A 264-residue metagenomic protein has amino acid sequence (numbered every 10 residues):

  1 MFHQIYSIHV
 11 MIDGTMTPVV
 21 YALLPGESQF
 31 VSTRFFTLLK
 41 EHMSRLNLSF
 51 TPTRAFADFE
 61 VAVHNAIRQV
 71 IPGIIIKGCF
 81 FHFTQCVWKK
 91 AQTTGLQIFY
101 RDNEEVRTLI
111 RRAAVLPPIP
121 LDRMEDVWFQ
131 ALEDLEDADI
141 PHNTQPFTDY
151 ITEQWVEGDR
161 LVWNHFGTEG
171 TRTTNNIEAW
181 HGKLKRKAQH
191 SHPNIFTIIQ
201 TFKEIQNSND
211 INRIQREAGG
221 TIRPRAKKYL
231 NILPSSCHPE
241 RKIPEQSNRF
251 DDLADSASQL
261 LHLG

Functional and structural regions predicted by a protein language model:
M1-L48: Electropositive, glycine- and tryptophan-enriched low-complexity nucleic-acid-binding patches
E41-K242, H262-G264: Extended amphipathic alpha-helical interaction segments
F250-D251: C-terminal interaction modules of eukaryotic adaptor/scaffold proteins
